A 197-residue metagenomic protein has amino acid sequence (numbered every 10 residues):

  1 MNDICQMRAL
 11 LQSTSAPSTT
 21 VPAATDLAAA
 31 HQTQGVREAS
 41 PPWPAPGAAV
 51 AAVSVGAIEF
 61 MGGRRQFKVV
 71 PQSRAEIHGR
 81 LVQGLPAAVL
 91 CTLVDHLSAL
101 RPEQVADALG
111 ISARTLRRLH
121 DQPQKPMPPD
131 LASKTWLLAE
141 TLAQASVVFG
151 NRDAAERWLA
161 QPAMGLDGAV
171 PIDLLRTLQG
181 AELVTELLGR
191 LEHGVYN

Functional and structural regions predicted by a protein language model:
M1-N197: Non-transmembrane "mature" sequence context
